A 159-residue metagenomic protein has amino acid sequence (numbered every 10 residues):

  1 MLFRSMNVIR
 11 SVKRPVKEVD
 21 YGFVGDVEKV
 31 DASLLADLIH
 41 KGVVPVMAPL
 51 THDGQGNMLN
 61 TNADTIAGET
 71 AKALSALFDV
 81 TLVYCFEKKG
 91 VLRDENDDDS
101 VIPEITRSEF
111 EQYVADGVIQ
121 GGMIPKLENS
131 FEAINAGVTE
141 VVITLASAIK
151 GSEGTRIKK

Functional and structural regions predicted by a protein language model:
M1-K159: C-terminal catalytic "cap/lid" subdomain
